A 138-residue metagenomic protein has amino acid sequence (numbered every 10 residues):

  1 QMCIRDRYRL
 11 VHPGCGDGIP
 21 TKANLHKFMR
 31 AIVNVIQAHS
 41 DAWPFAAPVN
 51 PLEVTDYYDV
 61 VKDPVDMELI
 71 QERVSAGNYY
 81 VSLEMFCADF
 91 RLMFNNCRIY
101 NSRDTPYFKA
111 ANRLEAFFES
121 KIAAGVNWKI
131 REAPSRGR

Functional and structural regions predicted by a protein language model:
Q1, R5-R138: Chromatin reader modules
